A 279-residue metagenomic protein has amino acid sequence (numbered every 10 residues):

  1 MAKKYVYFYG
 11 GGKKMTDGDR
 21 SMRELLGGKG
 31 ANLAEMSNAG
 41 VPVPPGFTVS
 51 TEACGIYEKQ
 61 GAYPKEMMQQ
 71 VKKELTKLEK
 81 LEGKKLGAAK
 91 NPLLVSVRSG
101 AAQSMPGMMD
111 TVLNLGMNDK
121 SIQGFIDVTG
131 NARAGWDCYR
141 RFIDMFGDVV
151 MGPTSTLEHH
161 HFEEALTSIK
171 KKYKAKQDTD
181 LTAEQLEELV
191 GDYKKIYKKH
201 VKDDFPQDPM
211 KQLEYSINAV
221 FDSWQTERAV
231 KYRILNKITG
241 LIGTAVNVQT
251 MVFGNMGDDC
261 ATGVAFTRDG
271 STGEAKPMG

Functional and structural regions predicted by a protein language model:
M1-G279: Nucleotide/phosphate-binding sheet-loop regions of phosphoryl- and nucleotidyl-transfer enzymes
